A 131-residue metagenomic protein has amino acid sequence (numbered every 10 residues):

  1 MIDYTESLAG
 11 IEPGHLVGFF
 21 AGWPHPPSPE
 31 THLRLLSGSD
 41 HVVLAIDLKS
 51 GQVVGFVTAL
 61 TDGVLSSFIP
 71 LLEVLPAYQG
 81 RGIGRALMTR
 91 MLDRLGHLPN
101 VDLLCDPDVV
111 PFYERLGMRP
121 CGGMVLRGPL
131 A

Functional and structural regions predicted by a protein language model:
M1-T31, D47, M124: Short amphipathic alpha-helix that is part of the acyltransferase structural core
L8, P70, L104-C105: Small/polar loops that bind or transfer phosphate-bearing groups
I11, V64, D108-P111: Short alpha-helical
H32-S39, V43-K49, V54-E73: A conserved beta-strand-loop-helix scaffold within acyl/acetyltransferase catalytic domains
Y78-L87: Conserved acetyl-CoA pyrophosphate-binding loop and the N-cap/start of the following alpha-helix in GNAT-like
R85, H97-A131: Conserved active-site alpha-helix within GNAT-family acetyltransferase domains
